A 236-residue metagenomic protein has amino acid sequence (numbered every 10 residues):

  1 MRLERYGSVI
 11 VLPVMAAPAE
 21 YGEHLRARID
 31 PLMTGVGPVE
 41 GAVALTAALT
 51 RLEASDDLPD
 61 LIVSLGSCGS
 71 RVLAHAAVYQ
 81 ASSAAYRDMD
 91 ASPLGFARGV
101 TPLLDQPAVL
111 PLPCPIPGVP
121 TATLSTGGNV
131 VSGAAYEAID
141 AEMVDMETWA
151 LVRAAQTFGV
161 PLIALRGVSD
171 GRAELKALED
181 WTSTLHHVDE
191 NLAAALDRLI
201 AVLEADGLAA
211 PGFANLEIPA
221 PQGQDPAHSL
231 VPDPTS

Functional and structural regions predicted by a protein language model:
R2-L25, L32-T34: N-terminal beta1-alpha1 ligand-phosphate binding loop
L3, L208, P219-P221: Compositionally biased, low-complexity repeat tracts
Y21-L216, L230-P234: Glycine-rich phosphate- or other oxyanion-binding loops that anchor nucleotides, phosphorylated ligands
P221-S236: Long, low-complexity, intrinsically disordered segments
